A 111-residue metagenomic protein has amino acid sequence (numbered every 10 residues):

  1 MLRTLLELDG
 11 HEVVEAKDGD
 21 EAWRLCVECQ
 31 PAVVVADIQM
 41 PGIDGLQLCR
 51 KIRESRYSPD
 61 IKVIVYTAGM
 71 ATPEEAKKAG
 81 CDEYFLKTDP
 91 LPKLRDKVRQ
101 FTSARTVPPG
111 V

Functional and structural regions predicted by a protein language model:
M1-V14: Two-component/phosphorelay signaling modules centered on CheY-like receiver
K17-E21, D44-L48: Acidic catalytic/metal-coordinating carboxylates
Q30-A32, R56-K62: His-Asp phosphorelay/catalytic-motif detector in bacterial-type signaling
D37: Active-site residues of response regulator receiver
P41: The feature encodes the CheY-like receiver
Q47, G69-D96, Q100: Alpha4 helix (beta4-alpha4-beta5 surface) of REC/receiver domains from two-component response regulators
I64-Y66: Hydrophobic/aromatic residues positioned on beta-strands within the core alpha/beta folds
R99-V111: The C-terminal output helix
